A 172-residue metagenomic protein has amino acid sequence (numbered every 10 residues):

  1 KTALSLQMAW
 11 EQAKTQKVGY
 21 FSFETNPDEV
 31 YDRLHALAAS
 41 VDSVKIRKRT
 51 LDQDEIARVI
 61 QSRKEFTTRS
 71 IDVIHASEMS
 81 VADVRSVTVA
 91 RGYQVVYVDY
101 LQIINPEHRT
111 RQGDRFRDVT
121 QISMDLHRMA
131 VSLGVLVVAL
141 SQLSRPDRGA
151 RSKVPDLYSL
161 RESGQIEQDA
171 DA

Functional and structural regions predicted by a protein language model:
K1-T2: Walker A/P-loop
S5-Q7, E11-G92, P106: Cytosolic-facing regulatory segments adjacent to core modules
F23, L101, Q142-L143: Short, ordered loop/turn segments at secondary-structure junctions
P27, I104, S144-D147: Feature marks short, surface-exposed loop/turn motifs that line or immediately flank catalytic pockets and channel
L37-S43, T110-Q112, R148-Y158: Short glycine/proline- and charge-enriched loop/turn segments that cap or connect secondary-structure elements
R69-S132: Phosphate-binding/switch loop-helix module in NTP-utilizing enzymes
D118-A172: Phosphate-binding/switch region of NTP-binding enzymes
